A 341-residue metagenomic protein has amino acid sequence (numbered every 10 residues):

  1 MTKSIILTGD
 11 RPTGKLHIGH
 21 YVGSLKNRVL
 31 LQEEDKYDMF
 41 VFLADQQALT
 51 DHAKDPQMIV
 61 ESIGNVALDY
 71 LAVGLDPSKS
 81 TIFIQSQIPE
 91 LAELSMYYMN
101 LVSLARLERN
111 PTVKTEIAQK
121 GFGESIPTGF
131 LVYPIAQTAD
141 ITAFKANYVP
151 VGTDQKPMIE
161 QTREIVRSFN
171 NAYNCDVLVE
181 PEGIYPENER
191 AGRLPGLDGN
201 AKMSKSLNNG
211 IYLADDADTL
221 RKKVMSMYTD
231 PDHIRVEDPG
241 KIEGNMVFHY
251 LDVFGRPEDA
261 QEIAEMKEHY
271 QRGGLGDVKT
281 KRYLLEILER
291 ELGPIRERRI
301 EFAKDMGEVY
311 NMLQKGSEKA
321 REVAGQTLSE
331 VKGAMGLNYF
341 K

Functional and structural regions predicted by a protein language model:
T2-A139, R296, I300: N-terminal Rossmann-like or analogous alpha/beta NTP/dinucleotide-binding catalytic cores that position adenine
P12, T50, K54, V149 (+3 more regions): Short coil/turn segments at secondary-structure junctions
L16-V22, F40, K54-I59, S78 (+6 more regions): Structured ligand/cofactor/substrate-binding pocket environments in proteins
S24, R28, V66, M158 (+2 more regions): Alpha-helical packing segments of well-folded alpha/beta enzyme cores
A92, E160, K222: Alpha-helical elements of the RecA-like P-loop NTPase motor core of helicases
R109-N110, A146-N147, S206: A short secondary-structure junction signal
R163-K341: Conserved nucleotide- and phosphate/pyrophosphate-binding catalytic cores in adenylate/nucleotidyl-handling enzymes
